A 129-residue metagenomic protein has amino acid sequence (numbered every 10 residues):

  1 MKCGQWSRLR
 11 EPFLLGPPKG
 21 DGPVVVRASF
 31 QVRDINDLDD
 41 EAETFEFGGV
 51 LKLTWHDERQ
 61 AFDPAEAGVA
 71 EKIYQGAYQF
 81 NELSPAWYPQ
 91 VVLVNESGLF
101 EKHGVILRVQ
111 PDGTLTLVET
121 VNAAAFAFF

Functional and structural regions predicted by a protein language model:
M1-F129: Soluble non-transmembrane domains of integral membrane proteins
